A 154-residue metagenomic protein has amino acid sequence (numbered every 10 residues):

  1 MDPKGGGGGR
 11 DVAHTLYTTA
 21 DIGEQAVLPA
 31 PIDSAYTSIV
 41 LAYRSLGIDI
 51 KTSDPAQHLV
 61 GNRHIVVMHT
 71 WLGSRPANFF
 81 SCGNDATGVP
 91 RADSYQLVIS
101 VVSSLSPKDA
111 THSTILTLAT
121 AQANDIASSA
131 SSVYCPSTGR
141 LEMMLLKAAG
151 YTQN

Functional and structural regions predicted by a protein language model:
M1-N154: Ser/Thr-rich, low-complexity intrinsically disordered terminal regions
